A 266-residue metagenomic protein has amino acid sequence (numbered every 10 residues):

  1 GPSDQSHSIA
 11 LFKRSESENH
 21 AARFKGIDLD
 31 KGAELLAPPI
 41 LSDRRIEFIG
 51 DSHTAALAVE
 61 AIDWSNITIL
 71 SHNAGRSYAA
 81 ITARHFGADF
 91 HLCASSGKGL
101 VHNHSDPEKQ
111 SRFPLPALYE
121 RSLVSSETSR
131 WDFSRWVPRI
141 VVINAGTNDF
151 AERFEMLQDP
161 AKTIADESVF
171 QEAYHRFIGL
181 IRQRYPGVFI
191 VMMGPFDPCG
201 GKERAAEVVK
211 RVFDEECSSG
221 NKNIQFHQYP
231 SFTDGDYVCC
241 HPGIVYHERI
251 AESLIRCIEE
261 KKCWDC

Functional and structural regions predicted by a protein language model:
G1-A74, K262-C266: N-terminal secretory targeting modules
F12-A21, V59, W64-I164, S168 (+3 more regions): Conserved SGNH/GDSL esterase-like catalytic core that processes O-acyl groups on lipids and polysaccharides
A37-P39, T128-V137, G179-Y185, K261-C266: Surface-exposed acidic, glycine-flexible loop patches that form ligand/cofactor-binding and adhesion interfaces
R45-I49, T54, F90-A94, R139-N144 (+2 more regions): Structural recognition of the beta-strand scaffold that forms the well-ordered cores of secreted hydrolase catalytic
T54, G87, G146, G179-P186 (+3 more regions): Sec-exported extracytoplasmic/periplasmic mature domains
Y174-G179, K210: Generic structural signal for well-ordered alpha-helices, preferentially at hydrophobic/aromatic core positions
F189-F196, K202-V238, I244-C266: Extracellular serine-dependent O-acyl
